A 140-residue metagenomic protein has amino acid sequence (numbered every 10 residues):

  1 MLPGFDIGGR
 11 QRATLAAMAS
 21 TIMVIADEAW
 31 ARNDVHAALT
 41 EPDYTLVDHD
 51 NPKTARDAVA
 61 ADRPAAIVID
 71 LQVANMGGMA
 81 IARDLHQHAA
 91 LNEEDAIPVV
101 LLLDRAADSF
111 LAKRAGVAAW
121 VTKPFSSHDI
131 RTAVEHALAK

Functional and structural regions predicted by a protein language model:
A19-W30, V35-L39: Conserved acidic segment of CheY-like receiver
I25-A26, H49, I67, L102: Conserved sequence signature across two-component system core domains
D43-N51, A58: Short hydrophobic/Thr-rich beta-strand motif most characteristic of the beta2 strand and flanking loop of CheY-like
I69-H88: Conserved phosphotransfer microenvironments
A80, L101-V121: Alpha4 helix (beta4-alpha4-beta5 surface) of REC/receiver domains from two-component response regulators
A90-P98: His-Asp phosphorelay/catalytic-motif detector in bacterial-type signaling
F125-V134: C-terminal output helix
E135-K140: The C-terminal output helix
